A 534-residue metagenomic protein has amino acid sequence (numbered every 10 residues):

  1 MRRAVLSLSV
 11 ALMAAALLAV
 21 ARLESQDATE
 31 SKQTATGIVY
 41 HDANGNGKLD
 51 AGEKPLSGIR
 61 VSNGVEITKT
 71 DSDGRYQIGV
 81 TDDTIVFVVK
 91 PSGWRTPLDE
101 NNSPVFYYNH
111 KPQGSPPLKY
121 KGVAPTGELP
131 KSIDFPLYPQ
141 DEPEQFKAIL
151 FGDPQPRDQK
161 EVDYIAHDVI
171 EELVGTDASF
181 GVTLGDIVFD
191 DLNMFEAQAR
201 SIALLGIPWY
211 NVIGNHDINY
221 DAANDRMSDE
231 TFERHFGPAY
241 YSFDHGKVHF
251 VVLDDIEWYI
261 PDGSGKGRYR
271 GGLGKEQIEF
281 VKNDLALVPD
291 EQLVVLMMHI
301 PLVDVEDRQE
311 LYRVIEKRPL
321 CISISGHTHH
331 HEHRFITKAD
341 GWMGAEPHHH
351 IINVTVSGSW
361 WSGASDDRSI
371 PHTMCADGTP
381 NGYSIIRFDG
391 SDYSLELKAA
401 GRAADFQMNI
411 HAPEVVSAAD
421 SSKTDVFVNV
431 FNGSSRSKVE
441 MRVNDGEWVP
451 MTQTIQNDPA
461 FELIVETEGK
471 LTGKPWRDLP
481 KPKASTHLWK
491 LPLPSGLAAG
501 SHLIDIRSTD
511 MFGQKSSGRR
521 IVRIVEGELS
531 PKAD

Functional and structural regions predicted by a protein language model:
E30, T34, P116-E196, N283 (+1 more regions): N-terminal active-site segment of His-dependent metallophosphoesterases
G37, T70-T84, F135, S485-L491: Glycine-centered loop-to-beta-strand initiation motif
A43-E53, V428: Acidic, glycine-anchored loop motifs typical of Ca2+
L49, P55, S62-G79: Short, acidic Ser/Thr/Gly-rich low-complexity loop/linker segments typical of extracellular and cell-surface proteins
N63, I85-K121: A short, solvent-exposed loop/turn motif at the edges and junctions of modular extracellular/periplasmic domains
P104-G114, K119-P125, N193-D290, D307-I324 (+2 more regions): Extended active-site neighborhood of metal-dependent phosphoesterases/phosphodiesterases
I207, D458-P492: Aromatic sugar-binding surface patches on proteins that engage polysaccharides or sugar-phosphate polymers
G341-G433, S437-E440, P492-S495, L503-G518 (+1 more regions): Binuclear metal-dependent phosphoesterase catalytic core
